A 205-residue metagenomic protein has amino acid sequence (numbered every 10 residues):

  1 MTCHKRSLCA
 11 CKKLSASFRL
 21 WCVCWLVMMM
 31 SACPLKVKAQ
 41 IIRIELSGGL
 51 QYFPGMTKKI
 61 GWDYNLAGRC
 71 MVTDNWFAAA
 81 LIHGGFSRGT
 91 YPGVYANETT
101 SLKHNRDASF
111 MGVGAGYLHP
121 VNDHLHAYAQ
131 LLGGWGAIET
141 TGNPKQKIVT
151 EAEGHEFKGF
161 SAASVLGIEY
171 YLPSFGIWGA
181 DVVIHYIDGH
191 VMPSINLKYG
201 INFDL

Functional and structural regions predicted by a protein language model:
M1-I42, L205: Cleavable N-terminal export/targeting peptides
L35-I82, S194-I195, G200-L205: Short glycine/proline- and aromatic-enriched beta-strand/turn motifs that initiate or cap beta-hairpins
Q40-L46, D74-A78, D123-A129, K158-F160 (+2 more regions): Outer-envelope beta-barrel architecture signal
S47-Q51, Y95-T100, Q146-A152, A180-V182: Extracytoplasmic loops and strand-loop junctions of Gram-negative outer membrane beta-barrel proteins
G55-I60, T100-D107, E151-K158, D188-V191: Replace "Gram-negative outer membrane beta-barrel proteins" with "bacterial and organellar outer membrane beta-barrel
K59-A67, A108-G112, G159-V165, H190-K198: Transmembrane beta-barrel architecture of outer membranes
A67-Q146, Y170-F175, F203-L205: Gram-negative (and chloroplast) outer-membrane scaffold detector with strong preference for beta-barrel transmembrane
G85-Y91, A162-L205: Predominantly the C-terminal beta-signal and adjacent terminal strand-loop region of outer-membrane beta-barrel
